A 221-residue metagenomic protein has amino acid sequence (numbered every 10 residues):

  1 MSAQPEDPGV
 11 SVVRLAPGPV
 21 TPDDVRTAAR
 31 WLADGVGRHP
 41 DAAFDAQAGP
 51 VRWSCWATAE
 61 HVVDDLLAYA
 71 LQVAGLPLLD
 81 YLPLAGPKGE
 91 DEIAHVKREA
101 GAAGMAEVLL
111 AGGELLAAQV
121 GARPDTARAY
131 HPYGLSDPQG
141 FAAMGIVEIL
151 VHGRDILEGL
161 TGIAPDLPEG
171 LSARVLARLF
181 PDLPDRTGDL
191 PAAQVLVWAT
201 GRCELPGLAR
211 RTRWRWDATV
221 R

Functional and structural regions predicted by a protein language model:
S2-D24, W31, R38-V51, A68-D91 (+4 more regions): Structured surface interface patches that mediate subunit assembly and partner/cofactor docking
T58: Extended, alpha-helix-rich binding/interface surfaces that flank or overlap catalytic cores and mediate recognition
H61-V62: Glycine-rich loop at the start of a catalytic domain that most often binds anionic cofactors/ligands
